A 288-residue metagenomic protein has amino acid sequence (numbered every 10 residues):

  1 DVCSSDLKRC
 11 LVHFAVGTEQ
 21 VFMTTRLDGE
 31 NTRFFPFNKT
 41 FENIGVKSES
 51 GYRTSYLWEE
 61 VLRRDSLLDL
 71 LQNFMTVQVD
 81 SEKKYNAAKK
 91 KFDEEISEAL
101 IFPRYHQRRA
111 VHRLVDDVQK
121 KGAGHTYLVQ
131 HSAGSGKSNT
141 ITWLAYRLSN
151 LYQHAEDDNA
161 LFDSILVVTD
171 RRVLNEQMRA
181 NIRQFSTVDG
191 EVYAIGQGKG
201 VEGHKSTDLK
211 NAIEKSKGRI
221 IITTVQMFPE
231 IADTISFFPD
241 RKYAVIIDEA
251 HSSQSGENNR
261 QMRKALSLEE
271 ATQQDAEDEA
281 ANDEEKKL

Functional and structural regions predicted by a protein language model:
D1-S164, V173, Q177-V188, R219 (+4 more regions): ATP-dependent helicase/translocase motor core
A15, V168, I246-I247: Generic enzyme active-site microenvironment
E19, G198-V201, F228: Short, solvent-exposed coil/turn elements at secondary-structure transition points
E94-E95, V201, N258: Short, functionally important structural connectors and interaction interfaces within domains
S164-V168, R172-I221: Conserved nucleic-acid-binding Ia/Ib motif block in the N-terminal RecA-like helicase ATPase lobe
T207, N211-E249, S253-S267, A271-T272 (+1 more regions): Conserved RecA-like ASCE ATPase "motif II neighborhood" in helicase/translocase motors
